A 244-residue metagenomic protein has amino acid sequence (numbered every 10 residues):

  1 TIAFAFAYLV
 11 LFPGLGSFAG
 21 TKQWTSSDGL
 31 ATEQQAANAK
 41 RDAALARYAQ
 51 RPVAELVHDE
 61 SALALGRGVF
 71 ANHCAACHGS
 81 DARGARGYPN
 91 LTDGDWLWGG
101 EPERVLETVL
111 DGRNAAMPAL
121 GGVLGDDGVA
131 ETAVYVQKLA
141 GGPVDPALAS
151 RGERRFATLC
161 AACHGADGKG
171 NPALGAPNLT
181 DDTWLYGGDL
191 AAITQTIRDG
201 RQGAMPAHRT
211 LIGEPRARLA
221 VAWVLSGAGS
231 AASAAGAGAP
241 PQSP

Functional and structural regions predicted by a protein language model:
T1-H58, W98-R104, T108, A119-Q137 (+1 more regions): Periplasmic c-type cytochrome electron-transfer domains
F12, L63, V69, A115-A116 (+1 more regions): Hydrophobic, ordered structural segments
S17-A19, Q23, T32, A85 (+5 more regions): Polar low-complexity intrinsically disordered regions enriched in Ser/Thr and small residues
R47-Y48, L63-A64, P89-N90, A176-N178: N-terminal start-of-chain detector that recognizes signal peptides and the immediate post-cleavage beginning
H58-R83, G99, L106-D111, V144-G170 (+4 more regions): Sequence/structural segment immediately N-terminal to covalent heme-attachment motifs in c-type and related
R86, T92-G141, D167, N171-S230: Extracytoplasmic electron-transfer domains, predominantly the class I c-type cytochrome c fold
